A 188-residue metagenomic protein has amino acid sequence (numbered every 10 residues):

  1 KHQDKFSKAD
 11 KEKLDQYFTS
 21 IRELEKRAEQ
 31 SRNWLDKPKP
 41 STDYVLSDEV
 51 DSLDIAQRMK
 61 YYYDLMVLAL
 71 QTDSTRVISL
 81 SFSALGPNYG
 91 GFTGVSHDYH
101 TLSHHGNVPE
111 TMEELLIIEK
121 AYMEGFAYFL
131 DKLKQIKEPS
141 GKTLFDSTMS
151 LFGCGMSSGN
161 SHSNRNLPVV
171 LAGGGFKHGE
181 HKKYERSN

Functional and structural regions predicted by a protein language model:
K1-N188: Ligand-binding pockets and gating/stacking loops
